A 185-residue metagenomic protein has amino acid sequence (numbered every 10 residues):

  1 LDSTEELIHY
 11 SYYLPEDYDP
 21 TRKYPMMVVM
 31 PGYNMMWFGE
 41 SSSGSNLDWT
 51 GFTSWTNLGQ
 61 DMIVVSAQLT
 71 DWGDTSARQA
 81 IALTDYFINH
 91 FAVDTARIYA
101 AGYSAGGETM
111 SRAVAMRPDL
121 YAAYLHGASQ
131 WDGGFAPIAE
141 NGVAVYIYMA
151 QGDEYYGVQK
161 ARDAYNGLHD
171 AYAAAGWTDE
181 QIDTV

Functional and structural regions predicted by a protein language model:
L1-Y24, A101, E108, R112-A113 (+1 more regions): A domain-start/cap signature at the N-terminus of enzymes
E16-R22, W72-S104: Gly/Ser-rich "nucleophile elbow"/oxyanion-hole loop immediately N-terminal to the catalytic nucleophile in hydrolases
R22-M26, G59-V64, D94-Y99, R117-Y124 (+2 more regions): Loop/turn elements at helix/coil->beta-strand transitions in domains of secreted/extracellular proteins
R22-Y24, W37-S43, S76-R78, R112-A113 (+2 more regions): Short, solvent-exposed loop/turn and secondary-structure capping segments
M26-I81: Active-site machinery of serine-nucleophile hydrolases
G32-M36, L69-D74, S104-E108, A128-G133 (+1 more regions): Solvent-exposed loop/turn segments at secondary-structure junctions within structured extracellular/periplasmic domains
N89-H90, A96-E140: Primarily recognizes the serine-hydrolase "nucleophile elbow" in alpha/beta-hydrolase and SGNH/GDSL folds
D119-V185: The feature captures the conserved acid-bearing segment of alpha/beta-hydrolase catalytic domains
